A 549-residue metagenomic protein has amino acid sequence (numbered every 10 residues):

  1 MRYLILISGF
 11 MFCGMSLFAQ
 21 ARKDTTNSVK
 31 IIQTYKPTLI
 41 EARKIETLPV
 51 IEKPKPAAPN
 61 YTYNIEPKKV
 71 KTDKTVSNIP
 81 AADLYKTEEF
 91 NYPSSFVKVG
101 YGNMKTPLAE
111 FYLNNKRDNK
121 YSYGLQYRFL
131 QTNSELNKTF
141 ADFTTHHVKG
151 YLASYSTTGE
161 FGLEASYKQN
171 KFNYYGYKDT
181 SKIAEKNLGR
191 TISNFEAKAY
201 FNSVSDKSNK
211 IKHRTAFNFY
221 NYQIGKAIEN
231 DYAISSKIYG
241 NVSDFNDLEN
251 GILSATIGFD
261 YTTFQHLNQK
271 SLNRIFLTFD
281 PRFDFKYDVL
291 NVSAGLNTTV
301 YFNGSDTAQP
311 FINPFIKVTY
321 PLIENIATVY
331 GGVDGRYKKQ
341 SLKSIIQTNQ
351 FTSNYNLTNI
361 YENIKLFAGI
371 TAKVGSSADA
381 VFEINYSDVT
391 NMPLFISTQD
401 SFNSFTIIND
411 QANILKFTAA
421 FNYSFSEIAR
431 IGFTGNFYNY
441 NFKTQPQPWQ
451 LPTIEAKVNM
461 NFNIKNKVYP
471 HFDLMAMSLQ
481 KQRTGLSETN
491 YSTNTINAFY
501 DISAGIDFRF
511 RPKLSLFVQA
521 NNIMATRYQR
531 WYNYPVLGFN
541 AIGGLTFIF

Functional and structural regions predicted by a protein language model:
F18-T87: N-terminal periplasmic/intermembrane-space "pro-region" immediately following the signal or transit peptide
S77-A81, E88-V97, Y101-V148, G159: Outer-membrane beta-barrel translocator/receptor signature
Y85-Y92, R117-K120, Y155-E160, V204-I211 (+7 more regions): Short loop/turn motifs that connect adjacent beta-strands in outer-membrane beta-barrel proteins
Y92, V97-G100, R128, N291-G295 (+1 more regions): Exposed, low-structure sequence patches enriched in small/polar residues
F111, V148-G150, A197-F201, Y232-G240 (+7 more regions): Membrane-embedded beta-strands of outer-membrane beta-barrel proteins, especially the hydrophobic/small aromatic
N114-S134, E249-T262, L272-N303, S426-F437: Surface-exposed extracellular loop regions of Gram-negative outer-membrane beta-barrel proteins
T132-K149, E164-K212, A216-D231: Flexible loop and strand-edge segments within Gram-negative outer membrane beta-barrel domains
G189-Y200, A216-D288: Outer-membrane beta-barrel transmembrane domain signature of Gram-negative proteins, especially the mid-to-C-terminal
